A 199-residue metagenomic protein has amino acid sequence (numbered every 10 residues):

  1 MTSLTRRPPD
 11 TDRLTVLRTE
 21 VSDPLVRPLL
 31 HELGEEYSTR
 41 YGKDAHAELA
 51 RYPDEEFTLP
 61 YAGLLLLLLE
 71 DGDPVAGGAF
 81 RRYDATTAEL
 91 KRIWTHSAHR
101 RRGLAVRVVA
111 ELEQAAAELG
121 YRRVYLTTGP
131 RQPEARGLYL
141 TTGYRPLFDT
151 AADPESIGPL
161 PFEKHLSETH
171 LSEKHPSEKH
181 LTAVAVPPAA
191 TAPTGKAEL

Functional and structural regions predicted by a protein language model:
T2-L4: DNA-contacting interfaces and partner/effector-binding or oligomerization modules in DNA-centric proteins
T11-K91, H96, V109-A110, A115 (+3 more regions): Acetyl-CoA-dependent GNAT
A62-G63, I157-P161: Short hydrophobic/aromatic beta-strand or adjacent loop that forms the aromatic wall/cage of a ligand/substrate-binding
T86, R102, E118-R122: Short coil/turn segments at alpha/beta junctions that flank glycine-rich nucleotide-binding fingerprints
H99: Glycine-rich phosphate-binding loop
R102, V106, P130-F148, D153-P159: Conserved active-site alpha-helix within GNAT-family acetyltransferase domains
V109, A116-T128: Conserved GNAT acetyl-CoA-binding A-motif
K164, T169, K174-H175, K179-H180: Asparagine/serine/threonine-enriched low-complexity, disordered tracts, especially those forming N-linked glycosylation
